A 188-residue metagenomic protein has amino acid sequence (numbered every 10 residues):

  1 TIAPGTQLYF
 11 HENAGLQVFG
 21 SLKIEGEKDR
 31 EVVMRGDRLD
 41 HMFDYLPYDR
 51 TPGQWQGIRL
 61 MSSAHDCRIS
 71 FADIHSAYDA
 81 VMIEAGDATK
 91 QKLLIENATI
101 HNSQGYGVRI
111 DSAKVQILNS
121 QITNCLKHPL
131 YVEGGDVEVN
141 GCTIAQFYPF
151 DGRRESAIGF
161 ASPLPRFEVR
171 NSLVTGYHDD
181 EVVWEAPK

Functional and structural regions predicted by a protein language model:
T1-K188: Beta-strand/loop edge motif enriched in small/polar residues
